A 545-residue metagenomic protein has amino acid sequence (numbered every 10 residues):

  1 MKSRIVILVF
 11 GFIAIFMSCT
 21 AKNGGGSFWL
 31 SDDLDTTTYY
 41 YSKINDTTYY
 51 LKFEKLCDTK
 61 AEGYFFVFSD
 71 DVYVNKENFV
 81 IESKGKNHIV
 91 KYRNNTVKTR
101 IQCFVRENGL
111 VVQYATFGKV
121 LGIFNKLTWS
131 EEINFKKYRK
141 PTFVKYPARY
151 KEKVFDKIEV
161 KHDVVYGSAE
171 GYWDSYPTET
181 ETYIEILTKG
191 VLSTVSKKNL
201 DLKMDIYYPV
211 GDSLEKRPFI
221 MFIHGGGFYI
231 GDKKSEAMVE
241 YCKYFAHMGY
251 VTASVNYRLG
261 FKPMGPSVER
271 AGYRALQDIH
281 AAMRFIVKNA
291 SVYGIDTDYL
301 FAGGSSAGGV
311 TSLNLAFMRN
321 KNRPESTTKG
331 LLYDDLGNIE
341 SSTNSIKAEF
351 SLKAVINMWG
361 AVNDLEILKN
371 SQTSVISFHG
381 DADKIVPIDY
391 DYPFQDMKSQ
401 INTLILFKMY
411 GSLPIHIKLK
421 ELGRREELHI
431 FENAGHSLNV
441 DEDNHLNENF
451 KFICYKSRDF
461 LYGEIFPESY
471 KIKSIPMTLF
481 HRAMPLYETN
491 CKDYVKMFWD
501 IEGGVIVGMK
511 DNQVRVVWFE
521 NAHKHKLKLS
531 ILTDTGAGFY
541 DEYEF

Functional and structural regions predicted by a protein language model:
I44-S83, H525-L527: N-terminal glycine/threonine-rich, aromatic-flanked beta-hairpin/loop signature
Y138-E215: N-terminal cap/lid segment of alpha/beta-hydrolase-fold proteins
E215-G226: Short beta-strand element of the alpha/beta-hydrolase
K234-S254: Short amphipathic alpha-helix adjacent to the substrate-entry channel of hydrolases
A281-S371: Primarily recognizes the serine-hydrolase "nucleophile elbow" in alpha/beta-hydrolase and SGNH/GDSL folds
S377-H379, D383: Short beta-strand/loop motif that positions the catalytic acidic residue of the alpha/beta-hydrolase fold
M409, L413-P476: C-terminal catalytic histidine-bearing segment of alpha/beta-hydrolase fold enzymes
I501-R515: Surface-exposed, flexible coil segments in extracellular/virion-facing regions
